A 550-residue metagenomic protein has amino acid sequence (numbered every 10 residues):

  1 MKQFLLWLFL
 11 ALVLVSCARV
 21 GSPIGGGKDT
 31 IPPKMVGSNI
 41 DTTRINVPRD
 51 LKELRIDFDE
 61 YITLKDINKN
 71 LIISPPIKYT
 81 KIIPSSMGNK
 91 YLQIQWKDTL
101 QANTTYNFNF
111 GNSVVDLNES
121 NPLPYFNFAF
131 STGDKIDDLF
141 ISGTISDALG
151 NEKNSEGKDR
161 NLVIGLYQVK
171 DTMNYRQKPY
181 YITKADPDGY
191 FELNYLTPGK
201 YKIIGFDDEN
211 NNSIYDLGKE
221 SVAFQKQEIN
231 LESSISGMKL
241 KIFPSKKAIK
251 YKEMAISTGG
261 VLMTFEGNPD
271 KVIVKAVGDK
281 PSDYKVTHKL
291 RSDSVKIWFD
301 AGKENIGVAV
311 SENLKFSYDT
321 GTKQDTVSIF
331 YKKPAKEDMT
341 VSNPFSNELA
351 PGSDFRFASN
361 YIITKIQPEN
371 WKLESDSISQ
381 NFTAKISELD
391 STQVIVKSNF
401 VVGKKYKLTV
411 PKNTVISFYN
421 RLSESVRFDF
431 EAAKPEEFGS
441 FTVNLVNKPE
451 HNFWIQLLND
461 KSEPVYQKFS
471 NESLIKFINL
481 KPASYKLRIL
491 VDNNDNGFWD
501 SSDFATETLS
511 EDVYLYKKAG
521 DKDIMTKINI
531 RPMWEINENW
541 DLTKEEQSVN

Functional and structural regions predicted by a protein language model:
K2-L10: Sec-dependent signal peptide recognition, specifically the positively charged N-region followed immediately by
V13-S16: C-terminal motif of bacterial Sec signal peptides marking the signal peptidase cleavage site
A18-N151, S155-F206, G218-F224, L231 (+7 more regions): Acidic, low-complexity Ser/Thr/Gly/Pro-rich repeat segments typical of extracellular/periplasmic and surface-exposed
D208-L217, D492-S501: Acidic, glycine-anchored loop motifs typical of Ca2+
Q225-S233, L509-K518: Short, composition-biased linear "edge" segments at structural boundaries
K239-F243, W540: Long, low-complexity intrinsically disordered regulatory regions
K481-S484: Short, surface-exposed loop/turn motifs with a glycine/proline- and acidic-biased composition
D523-N550: Gram-negative outer-membrane assembly/targeting C-terminal domains
